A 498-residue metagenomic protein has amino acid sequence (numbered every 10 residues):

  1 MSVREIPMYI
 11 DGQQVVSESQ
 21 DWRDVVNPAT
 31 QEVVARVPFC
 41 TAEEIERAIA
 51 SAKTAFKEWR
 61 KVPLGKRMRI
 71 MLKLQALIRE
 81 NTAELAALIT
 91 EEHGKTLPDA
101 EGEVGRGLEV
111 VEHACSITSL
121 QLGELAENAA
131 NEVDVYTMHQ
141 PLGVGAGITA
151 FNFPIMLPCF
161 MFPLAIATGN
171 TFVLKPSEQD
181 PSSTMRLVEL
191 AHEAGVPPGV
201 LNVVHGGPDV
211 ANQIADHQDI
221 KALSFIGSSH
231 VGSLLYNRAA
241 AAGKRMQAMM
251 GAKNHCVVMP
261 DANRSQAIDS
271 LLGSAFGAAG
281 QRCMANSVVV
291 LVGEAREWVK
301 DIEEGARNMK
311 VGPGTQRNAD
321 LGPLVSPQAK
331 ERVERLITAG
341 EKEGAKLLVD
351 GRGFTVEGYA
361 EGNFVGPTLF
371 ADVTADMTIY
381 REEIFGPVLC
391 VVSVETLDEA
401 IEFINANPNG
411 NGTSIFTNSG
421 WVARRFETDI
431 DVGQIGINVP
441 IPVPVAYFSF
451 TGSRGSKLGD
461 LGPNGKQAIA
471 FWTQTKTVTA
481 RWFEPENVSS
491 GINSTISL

Functional and structural regions predicted by a protein language model:
M1-A29: Hydrophobic face of amphipathic alpha-helices that form TPR/SEL1-like repeat modules and related alpha-solenoid
T30-A35, I220, V257, R307-K310 (+3 more regions): Conserved C-terminal structural/oligomerization subdomain of aldehyde/semialdehyde dehydrogenase
Q31, R67, I89, V111 (+10 more regions): Residue-level signal for inorganic ion chemistry
E32-L122, E132: Glycine-rich loop-to-alpha-helix module at the N-terminal edge of alpha/beta enzyme cores
V34-C40, T54-K61, G147, C256-M259 (+5 more regions): Short, well-ordered beta-strand elements within core beta-sheets of diverse protein domains
F56, R60, Q75-T82, A86 (+18 more regions): Structural signal for hydrophobic packing residues in well-ordered secondary-structure cores of soluble enzyme domains
G123-I268, V394: Rossmann-like NAD(P) dinucleotide-binding subdomain of oxidoreductase/dehydrogenase enzymes
H230-T374, L397, I437, N487-V488 (+1 more regions): ALDH superfamily catalytic-core signature
